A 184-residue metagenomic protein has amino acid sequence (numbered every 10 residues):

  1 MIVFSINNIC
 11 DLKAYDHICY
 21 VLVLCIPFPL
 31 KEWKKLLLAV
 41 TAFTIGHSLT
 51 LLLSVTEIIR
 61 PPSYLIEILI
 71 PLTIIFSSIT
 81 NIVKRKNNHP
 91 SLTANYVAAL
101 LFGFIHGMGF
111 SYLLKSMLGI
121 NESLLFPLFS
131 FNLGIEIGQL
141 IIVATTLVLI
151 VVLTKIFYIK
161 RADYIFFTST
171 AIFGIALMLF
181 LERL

Functional and structural regions predicted by a protein language model:
M1-D16, N87-S91, F180, L184: Histidine-/acidic- and/or cysteine-rich, low-complexity loops and terminal segments associated with membrane
S5-H17, S63-L72, L133-L140: Structural signature of hydrophobic alpha-helical transmembrane segments
S5-S54, I58: Juxtamembrane transmembrane-helix termini in multi-pass membrane transport proteins
I26-E32, I79-R85, V148-F157: Structural signal for the C-terminal ends of transmembrane alpha-helices and the immediately following loop
L53-Y64, V83-H89, L114: Membrane-interface helix caps and helix-loop-helix hairpins in membrane proteins
V151-A171: Interfacial loop-to-transmembrane junctions
I165-R183: Final/C-terminal transmembrane alpha-helix of multipass membrane proteins
